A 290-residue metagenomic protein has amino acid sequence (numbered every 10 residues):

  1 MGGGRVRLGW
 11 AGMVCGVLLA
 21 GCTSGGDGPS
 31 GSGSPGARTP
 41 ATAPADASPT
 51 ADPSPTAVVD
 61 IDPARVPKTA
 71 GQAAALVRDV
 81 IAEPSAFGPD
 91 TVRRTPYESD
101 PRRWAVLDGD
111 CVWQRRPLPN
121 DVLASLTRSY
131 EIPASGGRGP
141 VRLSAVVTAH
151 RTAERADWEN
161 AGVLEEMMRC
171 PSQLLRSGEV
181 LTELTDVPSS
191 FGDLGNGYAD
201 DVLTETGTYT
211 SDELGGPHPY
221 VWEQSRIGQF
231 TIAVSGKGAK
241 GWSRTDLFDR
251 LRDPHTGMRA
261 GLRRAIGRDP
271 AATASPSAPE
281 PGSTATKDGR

Functional and structural regions predicted by a protein language model:
M1-A11: Bacterial N-terminal signal peptides that target proteins for export
L18-G21: C-terminal motif of bacterial Sec signal peptides marking the signal peptidase cleavage site
T23-G26: Bacterial signal peptide processing site
S30-Y130, I266-R290: N-terminal "mature-domain start" segment
D60-P63, T91-Y220, L262, A271-A274: A small/polar (G/S/T-enriched), proline-flanked helix-loop surface module common in exported/cell-envelope proteins
L143-V146, S225, Q229-G238: Short, well-ordered beta-strand elements
Y198-G216, Y220-F230, R250-G289: Compositionally biased, intrinsically disordered linkers/stalks adjacent to structured regions
G236-D253: A short acidic/glycine-rich loop-to-helix N-cap element
